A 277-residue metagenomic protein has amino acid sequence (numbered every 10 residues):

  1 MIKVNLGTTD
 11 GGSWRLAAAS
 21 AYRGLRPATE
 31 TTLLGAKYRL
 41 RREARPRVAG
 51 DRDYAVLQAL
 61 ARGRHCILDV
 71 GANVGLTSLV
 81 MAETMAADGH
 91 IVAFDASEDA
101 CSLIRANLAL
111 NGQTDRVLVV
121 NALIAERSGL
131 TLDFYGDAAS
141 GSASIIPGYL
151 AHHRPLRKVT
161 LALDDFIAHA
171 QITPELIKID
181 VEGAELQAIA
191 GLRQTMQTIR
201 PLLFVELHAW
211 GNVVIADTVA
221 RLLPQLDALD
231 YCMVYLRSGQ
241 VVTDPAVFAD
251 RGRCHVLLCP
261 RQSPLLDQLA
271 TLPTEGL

Functional and structural regions predicted by a protein language model:
M1-G112, R116, A170, M233-L277: S-adenosyl-L-methionine
P46-C66, R116, S128, I146-I199 (+1 more regions): Short internal loop-to-helix segment that lines adenine-nucleotide cofactor pockets
Q58, L79-A82, R105, D164 (+3 more regions): A structural alpha-helix within SAM-dependent methyltransferase catalytic domains
A72-V74, E98, I124-E126, V181-G183 (+1 more regions): Short, glycine/acidic-enriched loop or turn micro-motifs at the edges of active sites
M85-A87, Q113-T114, H152, Q197 (+1 more regions): Short, structurally constrained coil/turn elements that cap an alpha-helix or connect an alpha-helix to the following
H90, F166-L277: Conserved acidic-Pro-Pro-aromatic motif
V120-A122, V205: Short loop/edge segments at beta-strand edges and connector loops that shape dinucleotide/nucleotide cofactor-binding
L130-A138: Polar, low-complexity loop segments and adjacent catalytic/binding residues used for recognizing and processing sugar
